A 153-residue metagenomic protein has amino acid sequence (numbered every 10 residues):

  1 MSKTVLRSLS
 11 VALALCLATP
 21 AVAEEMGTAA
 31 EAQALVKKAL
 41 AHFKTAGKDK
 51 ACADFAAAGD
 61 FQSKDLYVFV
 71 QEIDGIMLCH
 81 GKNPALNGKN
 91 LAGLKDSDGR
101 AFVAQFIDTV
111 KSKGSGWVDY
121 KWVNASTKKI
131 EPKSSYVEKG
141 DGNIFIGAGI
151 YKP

Functional and structural regions predicted by a protein language model:
M1-P153: N-terminal membrane-sensor/transducer module of prokaryotic signaling receptors
